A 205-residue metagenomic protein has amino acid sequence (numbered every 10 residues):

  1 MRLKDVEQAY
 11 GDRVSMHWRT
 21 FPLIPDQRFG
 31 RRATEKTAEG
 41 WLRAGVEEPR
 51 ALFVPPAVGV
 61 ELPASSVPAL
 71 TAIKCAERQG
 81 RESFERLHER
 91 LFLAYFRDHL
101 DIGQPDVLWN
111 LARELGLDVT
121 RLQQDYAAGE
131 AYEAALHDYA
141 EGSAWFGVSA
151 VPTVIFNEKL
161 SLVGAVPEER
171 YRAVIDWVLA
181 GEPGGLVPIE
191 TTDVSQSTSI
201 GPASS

Functional and structural regions predicted by a protein language model:
M1-H99, Q104: Structural alpha/beta surface segment adjacent to cysteine/selenocysteine redox centers across thiol/disulfide enzymes
M1-Y10, V14, R90-S205: C-terminal cap of thioredoxin/glutaredoxin-like
